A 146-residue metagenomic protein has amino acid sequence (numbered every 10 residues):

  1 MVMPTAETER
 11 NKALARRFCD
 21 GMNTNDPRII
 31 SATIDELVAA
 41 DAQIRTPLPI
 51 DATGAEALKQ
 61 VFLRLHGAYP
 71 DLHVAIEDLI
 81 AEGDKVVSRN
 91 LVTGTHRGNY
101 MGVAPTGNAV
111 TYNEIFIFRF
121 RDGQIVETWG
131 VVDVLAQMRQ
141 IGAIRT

Functional and structural regions predicted by a protein language model:
M1-T146: C-terminal and inter-domain tail/linker signature
